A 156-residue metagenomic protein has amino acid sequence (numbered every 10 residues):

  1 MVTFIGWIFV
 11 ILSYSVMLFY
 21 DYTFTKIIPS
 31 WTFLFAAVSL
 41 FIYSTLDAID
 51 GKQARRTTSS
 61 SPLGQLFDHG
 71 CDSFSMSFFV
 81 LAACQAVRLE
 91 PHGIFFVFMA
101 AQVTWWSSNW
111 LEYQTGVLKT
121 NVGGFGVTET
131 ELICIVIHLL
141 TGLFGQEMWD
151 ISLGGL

Functional and structural regions predicted by a protein language model:
M1, G70-L156: A feature for the membrane-embedded catalytic helix bundles of lipid/isoprenoid biosynthetic enzymes
M1-A48, G142: Topogenic membrane-insertion module of multi-pass membrane proteins
T3, S30-F33, Q65, P91-F95: Membrane-water interface of alpha-helical transmembrane segments
I8, L66, T128: Gly/Ser/Thr-rich beta-alpha loop segments that engage phosphate groups in nucleotides
V10, P62, T130: Short, electropositive, low-hydrophobicity segments enriched in small/polar residues
F19-K26, I49, Q53-R56, S77 (+3 more regions): Short, flexible/disordered secondary-structure transition segments
Y22-F24, F35-S39, Q65, P91 (+2 more regions): Short interface patches used for recognition in eukaryotic signaling and trafficking proteins
F35-A83, S107-T115: Acidic (Asp/Glu-rich) catalytic motifs at the cytosolic membrane interface
